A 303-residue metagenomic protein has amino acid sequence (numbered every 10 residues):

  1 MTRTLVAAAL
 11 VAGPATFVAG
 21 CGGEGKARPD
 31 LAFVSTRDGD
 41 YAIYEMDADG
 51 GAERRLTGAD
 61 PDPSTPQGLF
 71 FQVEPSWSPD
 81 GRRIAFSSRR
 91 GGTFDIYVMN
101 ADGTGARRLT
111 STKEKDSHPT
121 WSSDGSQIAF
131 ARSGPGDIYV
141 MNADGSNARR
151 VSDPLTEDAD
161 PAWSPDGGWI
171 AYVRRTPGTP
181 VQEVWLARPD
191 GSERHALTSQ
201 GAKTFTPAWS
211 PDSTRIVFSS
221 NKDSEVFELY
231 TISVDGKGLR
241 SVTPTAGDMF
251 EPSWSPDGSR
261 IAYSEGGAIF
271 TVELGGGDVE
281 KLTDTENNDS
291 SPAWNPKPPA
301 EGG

Functional and structural regions predicted by a protein language model:
M1-A19: Sec-dependent bacterial lipoprotein signal peptides
P14, C21-G303: Sequence signature of WD/YWTD-type beta-propeller architectures
